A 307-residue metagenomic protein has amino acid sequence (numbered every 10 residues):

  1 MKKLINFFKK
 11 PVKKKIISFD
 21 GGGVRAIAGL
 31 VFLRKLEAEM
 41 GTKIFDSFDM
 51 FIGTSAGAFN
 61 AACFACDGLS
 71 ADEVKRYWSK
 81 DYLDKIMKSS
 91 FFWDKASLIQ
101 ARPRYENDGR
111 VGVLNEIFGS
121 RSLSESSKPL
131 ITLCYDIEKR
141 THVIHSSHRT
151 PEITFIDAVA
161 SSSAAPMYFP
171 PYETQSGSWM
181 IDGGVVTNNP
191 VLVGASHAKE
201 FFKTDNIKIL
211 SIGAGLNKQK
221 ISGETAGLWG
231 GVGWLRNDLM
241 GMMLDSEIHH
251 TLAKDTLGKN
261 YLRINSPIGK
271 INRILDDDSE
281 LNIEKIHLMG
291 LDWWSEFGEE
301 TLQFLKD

Functional and structural regions predicted by a protein language model:
K3-K10, M40-F45, N115-L130, K199-K203: Surface-exposed acidic, glycine-flexible loop patches that form ligand/cofactor-binding and adhesion interfaces
K9-V12, A101, P170, T174-S176 (+5 more regions): C-terminal helical/tail subdomains of lipid-metabolizing enzymes
V12-S18, G23-E116, T154-V159: Patatin-like phospholipase
G22, G57, L114, T132 (+5 more regions): Conserved small-residue
S55-F59, G213-S222: Short, conserved secondary-structure transition motifs
K95, P103-P129, S222-L252: Surface cap/lid and interfacial helix-loop subdomains adjacent to catalytic sites that gate substrate access
S124-E200, V232: Active-site gating loop/helix substructures
L133-K139, K208-K218, P267-G269: Glycine-rich beta-alpha junction loops
